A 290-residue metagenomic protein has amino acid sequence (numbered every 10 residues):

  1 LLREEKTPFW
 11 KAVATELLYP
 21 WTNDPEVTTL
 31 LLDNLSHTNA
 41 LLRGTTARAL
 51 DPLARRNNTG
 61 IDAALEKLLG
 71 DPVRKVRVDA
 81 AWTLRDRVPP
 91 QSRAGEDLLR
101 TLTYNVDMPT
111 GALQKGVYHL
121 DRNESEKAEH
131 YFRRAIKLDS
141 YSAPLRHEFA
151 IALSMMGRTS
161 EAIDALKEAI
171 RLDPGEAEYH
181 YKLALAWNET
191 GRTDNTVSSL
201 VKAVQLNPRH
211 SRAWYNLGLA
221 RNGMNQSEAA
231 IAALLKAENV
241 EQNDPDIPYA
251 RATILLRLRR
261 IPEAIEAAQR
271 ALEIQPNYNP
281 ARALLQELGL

Functional and structural regions predicted by a protein language model:
L1-E4, L30-T38, A64-P72, L99-N105: Alpha-solenoid HEAT/Armadillo-like helical repeat scaffolds in large eukaryotic proteins
T7-F9, P25, A40-L41, R74-K75 (+1 more regions): Alpha-helix N-cap/helix-start positions at coil->helix boundaries
W21, H37-T38, D71, Y104 (+5 more regions): Structural marker of alpha-solenoid helical repeat scaffolds
N23-E26, N57-D62, Q91-D97, N123-R134 (+4 more regions): Structural signature of tandem alpha-helical TPR/SEL1-like repeats, specifically the intra-repeat loop/turn
